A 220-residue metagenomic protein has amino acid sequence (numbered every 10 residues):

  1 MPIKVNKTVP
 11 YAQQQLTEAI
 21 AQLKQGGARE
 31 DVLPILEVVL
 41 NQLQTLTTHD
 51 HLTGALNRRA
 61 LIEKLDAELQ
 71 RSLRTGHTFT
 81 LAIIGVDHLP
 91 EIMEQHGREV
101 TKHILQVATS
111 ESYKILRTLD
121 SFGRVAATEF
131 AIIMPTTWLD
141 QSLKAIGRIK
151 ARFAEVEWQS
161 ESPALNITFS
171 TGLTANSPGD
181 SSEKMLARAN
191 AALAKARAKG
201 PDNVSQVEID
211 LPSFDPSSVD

Functional and structural regions predicted by a protein language model:
A12-L52, R59-Q70, D120-S121, I133: Signal-transducing coiled-coil linker helices
Q44-E63, I84-G97, Q106: Conserved nucleotide-binding and Mg2+-coordinating catalytic segments in signaling enzymes
K64, E99-L119: Active-site-proximal alpha-helical element of nucleotidyl cyclase-like catalytic domains and analogous helices
R71, K114-L119, A151-P163, K195: Short catalytic/binding micro-motifs of nucleotide second-messenger systems
I84, S121-E129: Short glycine- and acidic-residue-rich catalytic loops of nucleotidyl-transferase/cyclase enzymes
I104, A131-A151: Short helix/loop segment flanking the catalytic signature motif in cyclic-nucleotide metabolism enzymes
T109-S110, S142-E157, N190: Alpha-helical scaffold within the catalytic cores of cyclic-nucleotide enzymes
F122, R152, S170-P178, K184-K199 (+1 more regions): Cyclic nucleotide signaling catalytic output domains
